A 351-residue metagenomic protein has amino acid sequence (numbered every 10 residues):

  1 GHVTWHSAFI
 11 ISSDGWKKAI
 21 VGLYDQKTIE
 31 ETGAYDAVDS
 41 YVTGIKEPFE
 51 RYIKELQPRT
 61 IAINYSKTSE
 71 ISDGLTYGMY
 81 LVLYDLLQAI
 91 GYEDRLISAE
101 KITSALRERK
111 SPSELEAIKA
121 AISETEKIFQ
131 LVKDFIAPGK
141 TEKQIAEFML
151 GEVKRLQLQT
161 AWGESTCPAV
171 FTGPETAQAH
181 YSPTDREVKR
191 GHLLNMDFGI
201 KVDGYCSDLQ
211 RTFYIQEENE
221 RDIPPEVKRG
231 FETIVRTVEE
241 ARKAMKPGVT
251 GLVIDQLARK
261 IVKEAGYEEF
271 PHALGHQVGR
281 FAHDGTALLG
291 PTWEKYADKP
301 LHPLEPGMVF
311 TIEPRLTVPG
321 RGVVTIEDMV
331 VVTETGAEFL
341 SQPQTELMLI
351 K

Functional and structural regions predicted by a protein language model:
G1-K351: Active-site neighborhoods and metal-handling regions in enzymes and metal-associated proteins
